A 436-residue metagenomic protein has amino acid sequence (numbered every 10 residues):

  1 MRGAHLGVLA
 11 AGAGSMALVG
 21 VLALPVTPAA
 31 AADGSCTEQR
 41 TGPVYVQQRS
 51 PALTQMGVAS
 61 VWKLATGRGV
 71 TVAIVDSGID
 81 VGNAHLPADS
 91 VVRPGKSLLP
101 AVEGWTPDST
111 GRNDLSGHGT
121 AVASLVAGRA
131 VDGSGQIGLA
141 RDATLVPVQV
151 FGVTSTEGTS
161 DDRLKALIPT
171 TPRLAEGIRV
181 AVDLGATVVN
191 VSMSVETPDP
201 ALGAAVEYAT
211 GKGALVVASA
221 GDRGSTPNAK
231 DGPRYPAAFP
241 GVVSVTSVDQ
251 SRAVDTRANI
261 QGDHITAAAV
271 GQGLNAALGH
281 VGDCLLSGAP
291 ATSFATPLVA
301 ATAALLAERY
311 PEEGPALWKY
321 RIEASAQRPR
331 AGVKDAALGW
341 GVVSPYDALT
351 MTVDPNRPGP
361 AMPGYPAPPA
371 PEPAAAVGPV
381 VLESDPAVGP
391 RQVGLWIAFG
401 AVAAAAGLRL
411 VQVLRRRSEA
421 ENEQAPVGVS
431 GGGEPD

Functional and structural regions predicted by a protein language model:
M1-A32, G394-L414: Secretory targeting and sorting signals
D33-P147, F151-D161: Active-site core segment of subtilase-fold serine proteases
R68-V72, R141-V146, D183-V189, G211-V216 (+1 more regions): Loop/turn elements at helix/coil->beta-strand transitions in domains of secreted/extracellular proteins
S77-V81, S97-P100, V131-D132, F151-S155 (+5 more regions): Solvent-exposed loop/turn segments at secondary-structure junctions within structured extracellular/periplasmic domains
T106-N113, R163-I168, S192-E196, V254 (+3 more regions): Second-shell loop/turn segments in exported
T154-Y235, L285, P290: Substrate-binding/access-modulating region of protease and related hydrolase catalytic domains
R234-E308: Extracellular S/T/G-rich loop segment that most often corresponds to the catalytic His/Ser-adjacent loop
Y310-V411, N422-D436: C-terminal subdomain of the subtilisin-like protease fold in secreted/lumenal serine endopeptidases
